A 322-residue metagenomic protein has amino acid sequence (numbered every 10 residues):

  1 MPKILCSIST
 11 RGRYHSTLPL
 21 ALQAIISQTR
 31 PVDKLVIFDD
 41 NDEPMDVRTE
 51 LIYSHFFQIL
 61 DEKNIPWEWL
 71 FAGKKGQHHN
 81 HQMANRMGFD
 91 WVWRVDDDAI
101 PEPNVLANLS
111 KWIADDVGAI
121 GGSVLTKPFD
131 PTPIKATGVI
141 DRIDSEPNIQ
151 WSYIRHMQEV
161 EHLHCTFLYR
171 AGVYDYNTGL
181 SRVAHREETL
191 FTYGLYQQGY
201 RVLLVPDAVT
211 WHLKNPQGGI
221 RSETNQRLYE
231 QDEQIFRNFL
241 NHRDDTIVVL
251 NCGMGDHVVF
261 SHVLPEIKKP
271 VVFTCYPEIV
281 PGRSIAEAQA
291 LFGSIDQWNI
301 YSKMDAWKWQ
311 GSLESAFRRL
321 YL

Functional and structural regions predicted by a protein language model:
M1-A24: N-proximal low-complexity "stem/linker" segments adjacent to membrane-targeting elements
Q23-V32: Short, acidic, metal-binding catalytic loop of nucleotide-sugar glycosyltransferases
F71-G88: Glycine-rich, basic loop-to-helix element that forms the pyrophosphate-binding segment of sugar-nucleotide handling
F89-D98: Short beta-strand-to-loop acidic/aromatic patch adjacent to the donor-nucleotide binding site
N104-A136: Conserved donor NDP-sugar-binding/catalytic core segment of glycosyltransferases
N148-Y169: A recurrent flexible, glycine/aromatic-enriched loop bordering the glycosyltransferase active site that acts as
A184-F191: Acidic donor-binding loop at a coil-to-helix junction in glycosyltransferase catalytic cores that engages
L203-E223: Active-site donor/metal-binding and catalytic loop motifs of nucleotide-sugar-dependent glycosylation enzymes
